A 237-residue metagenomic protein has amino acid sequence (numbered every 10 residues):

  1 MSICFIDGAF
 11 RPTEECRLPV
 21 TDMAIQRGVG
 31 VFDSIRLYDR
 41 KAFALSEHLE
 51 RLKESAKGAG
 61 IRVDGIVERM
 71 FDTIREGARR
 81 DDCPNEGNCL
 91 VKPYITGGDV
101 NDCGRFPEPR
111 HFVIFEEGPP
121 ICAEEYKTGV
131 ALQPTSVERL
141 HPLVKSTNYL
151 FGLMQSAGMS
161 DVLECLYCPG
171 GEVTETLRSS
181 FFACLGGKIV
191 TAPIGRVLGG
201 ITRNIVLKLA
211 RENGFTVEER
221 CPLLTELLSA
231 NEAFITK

Functional and structural regions predicted by a protein language model:
M1-D64, E68-E76, T96, D102-K237: Helix-start/capping segments and mature chain N-termini
R79: Cytochrome P450 catalytic-domain "roof"
C83-G97: Ordered, amphipathic secondary-structure segments that act as subunit-interaction surfaces in large macromolecular
